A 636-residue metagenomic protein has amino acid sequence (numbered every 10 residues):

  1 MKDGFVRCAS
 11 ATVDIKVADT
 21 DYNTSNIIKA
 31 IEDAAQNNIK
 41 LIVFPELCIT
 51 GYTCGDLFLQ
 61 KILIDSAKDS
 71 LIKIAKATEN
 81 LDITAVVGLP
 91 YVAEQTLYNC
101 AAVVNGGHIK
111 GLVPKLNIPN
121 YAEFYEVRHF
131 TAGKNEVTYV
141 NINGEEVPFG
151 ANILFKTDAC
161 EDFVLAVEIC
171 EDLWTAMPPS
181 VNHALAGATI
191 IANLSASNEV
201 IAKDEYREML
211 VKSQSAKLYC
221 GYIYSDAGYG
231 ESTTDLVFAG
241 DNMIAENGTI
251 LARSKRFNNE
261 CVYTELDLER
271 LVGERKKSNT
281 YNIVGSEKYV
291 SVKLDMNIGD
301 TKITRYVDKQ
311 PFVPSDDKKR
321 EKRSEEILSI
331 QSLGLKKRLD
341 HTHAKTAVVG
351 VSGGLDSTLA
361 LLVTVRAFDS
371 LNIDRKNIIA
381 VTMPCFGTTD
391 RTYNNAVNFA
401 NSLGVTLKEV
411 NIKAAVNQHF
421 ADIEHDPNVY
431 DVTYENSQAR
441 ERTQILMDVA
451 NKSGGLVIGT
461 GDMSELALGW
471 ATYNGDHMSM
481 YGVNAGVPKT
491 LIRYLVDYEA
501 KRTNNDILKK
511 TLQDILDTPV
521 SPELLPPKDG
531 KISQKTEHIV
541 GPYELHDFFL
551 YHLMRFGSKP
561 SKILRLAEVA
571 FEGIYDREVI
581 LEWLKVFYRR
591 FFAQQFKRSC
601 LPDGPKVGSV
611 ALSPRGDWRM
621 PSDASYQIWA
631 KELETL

Functional and structural regions predicted by a protein language model:
M1-V348, R366-R375, L407: Enzyme catalytic cores with a strong preference for nitrogen-chemistry domains
E161, Y219-C220, Y229-S232, E246 (+3 more regions): ATP/NTP-dependent adenylation/nucleotidyl-transfer catalytic domains that generate, transfer, or process NMP-activated
